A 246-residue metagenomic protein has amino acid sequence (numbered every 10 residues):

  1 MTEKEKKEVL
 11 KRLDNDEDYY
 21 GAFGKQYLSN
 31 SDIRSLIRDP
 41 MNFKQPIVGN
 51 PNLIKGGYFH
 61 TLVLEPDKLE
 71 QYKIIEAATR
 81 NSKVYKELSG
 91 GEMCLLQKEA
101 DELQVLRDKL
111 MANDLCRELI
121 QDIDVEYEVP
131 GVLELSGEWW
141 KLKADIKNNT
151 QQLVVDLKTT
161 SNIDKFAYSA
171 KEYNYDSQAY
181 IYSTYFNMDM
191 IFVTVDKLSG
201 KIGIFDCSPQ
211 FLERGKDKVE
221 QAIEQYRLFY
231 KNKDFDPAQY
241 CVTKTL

Functional and structural regions predicted by a protein language model:
M1-L142, Y240-L246: Metal-dependent nuclease catalytic cores that hydrolyze phosphodiester bonds in DNA/RNA, characterized by
I47-V48, L88-L95, D164-Y173, S208-F211: Short histidine-centered catalytic/ligand-binding loop motif
I54, K141, N174-S177, I181 (+1 more regions): Short, well-structured alpha-helical interface segments that form or flank functional binding sites
L64, V132, T160-N162, K197-S199: Short, solvent-exposed loop/turn segments at secondary-structure junctions
A100-L103, R107, Y168-S169, I181-L246: Metal-dependent nuclease catalytic regions and adjoining charged, substrate-binding loops involved in nucleic-acid end
C116-Q121, N148-D156, T184-D189: Secondary-structure boundary elements
G137-K141, N148-Q152, M188, S199-G200: Coil-to-beta-strand transition motifs
L142-F166, Y182: Conserved catalytic cores of phosphodiester-cleaving nucleases, focusing on short active-site segments
